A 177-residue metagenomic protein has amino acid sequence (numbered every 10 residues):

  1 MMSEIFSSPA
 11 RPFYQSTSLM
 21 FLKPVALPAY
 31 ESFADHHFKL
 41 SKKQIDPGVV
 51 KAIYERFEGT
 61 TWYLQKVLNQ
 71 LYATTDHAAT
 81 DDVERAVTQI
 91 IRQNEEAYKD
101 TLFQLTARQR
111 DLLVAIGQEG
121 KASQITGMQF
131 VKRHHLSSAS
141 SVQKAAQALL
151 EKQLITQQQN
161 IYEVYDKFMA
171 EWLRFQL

Functional and structural regions predicted by a protein language model:
M1-A10: Sensor-1/coupling segment of RecA-like P-loop NTPase cores
I5-F6, A34, L68, Q159 (+1 more regions): Short, flexible helix/strand-to-coil boundary loops that buttress conserved ligand/catalytic motifs in alpha/beta
P9-T17: Short glycine/proline- and charge-enriched loop/turn segments that cap or connect secondary-structure elements
S18-A29: Conserved AAA+ ATPase "SRH/arginine-finger" region at the nucleotide-binding site
L27-D35, G127: An amphipathic alpha-helix signature
D35-A97, Q159: Amphipathic alpha-helical "lid/sensor" segments that cap RecA-like P-loop NTPase cores
E96-K99, Q104-L177: C-terminal leucine-rich, beta-strand-based interaction scaffolds used for sensing/assembly
